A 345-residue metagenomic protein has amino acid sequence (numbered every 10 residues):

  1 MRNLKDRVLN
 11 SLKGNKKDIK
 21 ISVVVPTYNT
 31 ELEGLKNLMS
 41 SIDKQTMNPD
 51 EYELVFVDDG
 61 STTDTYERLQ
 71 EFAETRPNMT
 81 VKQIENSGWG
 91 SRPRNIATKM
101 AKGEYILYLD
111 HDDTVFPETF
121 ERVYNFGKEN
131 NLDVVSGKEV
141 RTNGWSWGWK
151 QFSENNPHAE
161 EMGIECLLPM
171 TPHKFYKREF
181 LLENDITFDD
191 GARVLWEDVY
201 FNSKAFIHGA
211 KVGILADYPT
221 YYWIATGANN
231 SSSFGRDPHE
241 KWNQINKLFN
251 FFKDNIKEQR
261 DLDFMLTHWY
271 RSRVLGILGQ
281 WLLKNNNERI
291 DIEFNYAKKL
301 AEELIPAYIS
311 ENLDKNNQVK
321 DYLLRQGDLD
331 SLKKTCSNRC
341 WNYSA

Functional and structural regions predicted by a protein language model:
R2-K13, K284-A345: Membrane-interface aromatic/basic loop that binds lipid-linked glycans or pyrophosphate carriers, typified by
R2-K257, Y270, G276, W281-L282 (+1 more regions): Nucleotide-sugar donor-binding/catalytic module of glycosyltransferases that assemble extracellular/cell-envelope
D59, M79, Q259, A307-E311 (+1 more regions): Short secondary-structure junctions and interdomain/linker hinges
E240, N246-R260, L278, R289-I309: Long, acidic/polar, low-complexity amphipathic helices and coiled-coil-like
Q259-H268: All-alpha amphipathic helical-bundle segments outside canonical DNA-binding/catalytic cores that form hydrophobic
